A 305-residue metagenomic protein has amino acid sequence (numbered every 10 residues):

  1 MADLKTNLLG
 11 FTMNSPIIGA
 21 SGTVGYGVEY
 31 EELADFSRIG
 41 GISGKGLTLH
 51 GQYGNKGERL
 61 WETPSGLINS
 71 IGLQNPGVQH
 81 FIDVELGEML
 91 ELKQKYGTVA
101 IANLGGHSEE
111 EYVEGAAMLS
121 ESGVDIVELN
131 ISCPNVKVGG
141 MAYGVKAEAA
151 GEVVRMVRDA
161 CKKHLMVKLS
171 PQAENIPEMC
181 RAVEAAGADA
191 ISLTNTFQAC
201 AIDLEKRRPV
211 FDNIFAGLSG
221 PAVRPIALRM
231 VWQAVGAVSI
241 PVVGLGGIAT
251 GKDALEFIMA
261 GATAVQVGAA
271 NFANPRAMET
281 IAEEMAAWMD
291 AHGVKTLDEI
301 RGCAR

Functional and structural regions predicted by a protein language model:
M1-A100, G106: N-terminal capping/small domains of soluble enzymes
N7, F11, I82-K95, S120 (+5 more regions): Surface-exposed amphipathic alpha-helices with a cationic face
E32, H107-V243, A249-V267: Alpha/beta enzyme core
T48-Y53, C133-V136, Q198-A201, F272-N274: Short gly/pro/ser/thr-enriched loop/turn and capping motifs at secondary-structure boundaries
G54-P64, I202-A216, I258, A270-K295: C-terminal helical cap(s) of enzyme catalytic domains, especially alpha/beta-barrels
I248-K252, N274, R305: Small/polar glycine-rich anion-binding or flexible loop at a beta-alpha turn
D298-R305: A short, charged, Gly/Pro-tolerant segment at domain boundaries
